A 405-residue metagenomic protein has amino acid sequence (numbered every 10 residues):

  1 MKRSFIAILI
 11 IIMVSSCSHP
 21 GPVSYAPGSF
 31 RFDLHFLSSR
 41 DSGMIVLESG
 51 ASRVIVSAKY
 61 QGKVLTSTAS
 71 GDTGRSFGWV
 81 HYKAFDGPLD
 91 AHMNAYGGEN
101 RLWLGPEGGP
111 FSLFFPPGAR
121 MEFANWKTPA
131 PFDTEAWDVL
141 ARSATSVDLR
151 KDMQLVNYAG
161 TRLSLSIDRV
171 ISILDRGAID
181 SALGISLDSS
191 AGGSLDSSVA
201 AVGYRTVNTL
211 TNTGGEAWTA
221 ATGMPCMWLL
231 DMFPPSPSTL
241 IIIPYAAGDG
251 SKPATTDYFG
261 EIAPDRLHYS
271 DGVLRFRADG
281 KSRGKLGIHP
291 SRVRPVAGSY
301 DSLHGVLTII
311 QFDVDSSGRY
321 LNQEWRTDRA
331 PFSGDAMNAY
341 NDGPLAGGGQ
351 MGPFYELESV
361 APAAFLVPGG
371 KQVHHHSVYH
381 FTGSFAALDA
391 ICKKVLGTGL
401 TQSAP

Functional and structural regions predicted by a protein language model:
K2-I8: Sec-dependent signal peptide recognition, specifically the positively charged N-region followed immediately by
V14-S16: C-terminal motif of bacterial Sec signal peptides marking the signal peptidase cleavage site
H19, S172-A221, F233-T239, A247-K252: Secondary-structure boundary elements
G21-G50: Short, Gly/Pro- and small/polar-rich lid/capping loops
L34, P116-A201, M351: Extended, loop-rich substrate-binding clefts of extracytoplasmic carbohydrate-active enzymes
R40-V54, A58-S112, T213-G370, G383-L396: A contiguous, surface-exposed recognition patch within enzymatic or periplasmic domains that forms
A58, K151, R169, G370-G383: Short, hydrophobic/aromatic-enriched beta-strand segments in well-ordered soluble domains
M153-L155, I171-D175, L210-G214, S359-F365 (+1 more regions): Beta-strand elements of well-folded, non-transmembrane domains
